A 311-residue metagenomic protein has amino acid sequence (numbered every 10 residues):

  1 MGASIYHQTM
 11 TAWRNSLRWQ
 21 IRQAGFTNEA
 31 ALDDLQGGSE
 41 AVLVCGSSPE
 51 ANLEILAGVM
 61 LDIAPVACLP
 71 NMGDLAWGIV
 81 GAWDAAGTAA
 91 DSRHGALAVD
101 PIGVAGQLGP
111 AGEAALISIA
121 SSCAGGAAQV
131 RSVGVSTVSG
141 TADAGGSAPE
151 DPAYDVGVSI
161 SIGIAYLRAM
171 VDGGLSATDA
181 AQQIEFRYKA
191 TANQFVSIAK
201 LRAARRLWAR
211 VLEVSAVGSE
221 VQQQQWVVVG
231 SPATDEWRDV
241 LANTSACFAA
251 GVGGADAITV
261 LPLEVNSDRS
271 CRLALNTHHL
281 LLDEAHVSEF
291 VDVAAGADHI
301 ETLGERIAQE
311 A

Functional and structural regions predicted by a protein language model:
M1-N193, S215-G218, Q222-V227, G251 (+2 more regions): Catalytic alpha/beta active-site cores
G38, G87, W208, G253 (+2 more regions): Conserved, mostly hydrophobic/aromatic
A76, E113-L116, I160-G163, L201-R205 (+3 more regions): Amphipathic alpha-helical segments in well-structured domains
A153-V156, T191-A203, S231-A242, N266-A274 (+1 more regions): Short glycine/threonine-rich loop-to-helix capping motif typified by GTGT followed within a few residues by an Asp-Pro
G163-R168, E236-G254, R272-L282: Glycine-rich and small/hydrophobic secondary-structure elements
R210-V214, G230-P232: Outer-membrane beta-barrel translocator/pore domains, especially the C-terminal barrels of Gram-negative outer-membrane
Q222-A233, A297: Alpha-helical interface subdomain recognition
S245, D256-A311: Active-site or pore-adjacent capping/gating segments
